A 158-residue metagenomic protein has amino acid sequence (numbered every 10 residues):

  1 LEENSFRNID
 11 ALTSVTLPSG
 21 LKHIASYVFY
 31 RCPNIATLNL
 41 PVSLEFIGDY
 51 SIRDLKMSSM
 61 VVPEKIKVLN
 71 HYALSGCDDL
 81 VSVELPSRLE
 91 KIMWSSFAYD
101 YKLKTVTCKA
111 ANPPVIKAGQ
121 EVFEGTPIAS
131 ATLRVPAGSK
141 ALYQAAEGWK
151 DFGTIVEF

Functional and structural regions predicted by a protein language model:
E2-R7, A25-Y30, G48-S51, N70-S75 (+2 more regions): Consensus positions within tandem repeat domains that build extended binding/scaffold surfaces
I9-H23, P33-F46, L55-V68, C77-K91 (+3 more regions): Structural signature of tandem-repeat unit edges
F29, I52, M57, V62 (+4 more regions): Residue-level signal for functionally critical sites in structured catalytic/ligand-binding pockets
G119-F123, A141-F152: Short, aromatic/basic amphipathic alpha-helical patches
